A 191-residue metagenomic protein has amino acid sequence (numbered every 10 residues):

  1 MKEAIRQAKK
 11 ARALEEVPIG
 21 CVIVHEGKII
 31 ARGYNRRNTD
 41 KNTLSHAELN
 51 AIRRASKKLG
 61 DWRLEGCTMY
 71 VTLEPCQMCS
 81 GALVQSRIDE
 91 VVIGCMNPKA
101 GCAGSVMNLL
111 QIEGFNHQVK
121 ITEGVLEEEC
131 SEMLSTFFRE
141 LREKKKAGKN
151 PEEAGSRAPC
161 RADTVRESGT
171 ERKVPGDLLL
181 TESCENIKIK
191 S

Functional and structural regions predicted by a protein language model:
M1-R12, M78-T164, R172-S191: Zinc-dependent deaminase
A4, A8-A11, A47, A51-A55: Stable alpha-helical structural segments in soluble proteins, enriched in small hydrophobic residues
I19-V24: Short beta-strand scaffold segments in enzyme catalytic cores
T39-L49: A short, polar/charged loop-to-alpha-helix boundary motif
L49-V84: Helix-adjacent hinge/juxtasegments
